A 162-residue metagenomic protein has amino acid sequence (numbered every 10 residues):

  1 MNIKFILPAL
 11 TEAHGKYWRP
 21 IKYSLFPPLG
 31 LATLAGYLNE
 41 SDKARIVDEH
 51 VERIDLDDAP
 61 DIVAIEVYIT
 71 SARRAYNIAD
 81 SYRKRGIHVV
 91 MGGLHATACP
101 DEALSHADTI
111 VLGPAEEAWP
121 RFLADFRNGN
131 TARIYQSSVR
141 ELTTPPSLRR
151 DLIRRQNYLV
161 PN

Functional and structural regions predicted by a protein language model:
M1-N162: Acidic, low-complexity intrinsically disordered segments
